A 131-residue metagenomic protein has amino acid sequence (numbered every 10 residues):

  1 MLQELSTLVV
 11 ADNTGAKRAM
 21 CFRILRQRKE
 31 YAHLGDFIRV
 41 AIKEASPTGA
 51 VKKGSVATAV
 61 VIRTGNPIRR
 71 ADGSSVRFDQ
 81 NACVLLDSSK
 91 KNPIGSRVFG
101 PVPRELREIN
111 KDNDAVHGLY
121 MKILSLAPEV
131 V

Functional and structural regions predicted by a protein language model:
M1-A11, A16, I24, S74-V131: Low-complexity, rRNA-contacting terminal tracts
M1-V60: Ribosome large-subunit tunnel/peptidyl-transferase-proximal elements
R28, I42, S46, V61 (+5 more regions): Conserved NTP-handling cores and scaffolds of large molecular machines
T48-A57, V61-A71, F78-A82, L86-S88: Basic, flexible Lys/Arg- and Gly-enriched helix-loop patches that mediate nucleic-acid binding at interfaces with rRNA
